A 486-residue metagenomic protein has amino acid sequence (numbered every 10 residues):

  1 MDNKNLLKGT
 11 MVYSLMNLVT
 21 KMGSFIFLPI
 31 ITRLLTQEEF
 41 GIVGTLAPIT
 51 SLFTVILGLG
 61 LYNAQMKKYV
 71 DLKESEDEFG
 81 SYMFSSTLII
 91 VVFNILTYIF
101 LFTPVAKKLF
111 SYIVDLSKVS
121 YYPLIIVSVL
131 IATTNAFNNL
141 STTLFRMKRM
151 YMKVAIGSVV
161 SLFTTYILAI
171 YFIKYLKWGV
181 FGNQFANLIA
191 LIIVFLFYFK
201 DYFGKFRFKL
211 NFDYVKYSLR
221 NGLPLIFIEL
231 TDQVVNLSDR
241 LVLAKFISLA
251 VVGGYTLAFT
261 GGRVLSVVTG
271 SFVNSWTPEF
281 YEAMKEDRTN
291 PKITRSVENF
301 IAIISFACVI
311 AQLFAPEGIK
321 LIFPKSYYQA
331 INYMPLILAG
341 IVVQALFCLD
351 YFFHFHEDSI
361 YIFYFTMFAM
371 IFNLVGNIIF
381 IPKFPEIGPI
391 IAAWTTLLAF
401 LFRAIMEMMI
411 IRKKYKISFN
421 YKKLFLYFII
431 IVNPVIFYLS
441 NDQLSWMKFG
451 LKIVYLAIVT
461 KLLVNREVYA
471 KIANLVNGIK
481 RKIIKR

Functional and structural regions predicted by a protein language model:
M1-F25, D77-G80, F84, F212-I228 (+2 more regions): N-terminal membrane topogenesis motif
M1-L6, S117-S120, M152, L176 (+5 more regions): Interhelical loop/hinge segments that connect adjacent transmembrane helices in multipass membrane
N5-N63, N94, Y98, F102-P104 (+6 more regions): Signature of the first transmembrane helix
G9-S24, S161, N183-Y198, Y202 (+2 more regions): Transmembrane helical elements of multi-pass membrane transporters/channels
L28, L57-E74, M147, A258-I301 (+1 more regions): Helix-loop junctions and terminal segments of transmembrane helices in multi-pass membrane transport/translocation
T32-I42, K148-I156, L162-V194, I360-F363 (+3 more regions): Membrane-interface helix-loop junctions in multi-pass transport and translocation proteins
K68, T133-I156, F206, P335-F368 (+1 more regions): Membrane-interface junctions at transmembrane-helix termini in multi-pass inner-membrane proteins
I417, F437-R486: Membrane-proximal transmembrane or re-entrant/amphipathic helices at the cytosolic face
